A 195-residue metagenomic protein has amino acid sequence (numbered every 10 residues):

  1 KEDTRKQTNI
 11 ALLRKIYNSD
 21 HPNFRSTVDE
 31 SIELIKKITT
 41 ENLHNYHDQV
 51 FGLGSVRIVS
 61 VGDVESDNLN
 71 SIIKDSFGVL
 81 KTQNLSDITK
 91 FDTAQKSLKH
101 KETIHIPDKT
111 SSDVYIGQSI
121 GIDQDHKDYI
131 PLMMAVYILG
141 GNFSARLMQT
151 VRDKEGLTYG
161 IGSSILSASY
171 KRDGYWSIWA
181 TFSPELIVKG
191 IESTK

Functional and structural regions predicted by a protein language model:
K1-G54, V79-H126, Y137-G190: Non-catalytic beta-strand/loop surface segments
G62-D67, S183-I187: Helix N-cap motif at beta-to-alpha junctions
S66, S71-I73, S97-L98, H126: Low-complexity, compositionally biased segments
N70-F77, I191-K195: Short amphipathic alpha-helices in soluble, non-transmembrane regions that often serve as interface/regulatory elements
D128-I130: Zinc-dependent metallopeptidase catalytic helix centered on the HExxH motif and its immediate flanking segment
